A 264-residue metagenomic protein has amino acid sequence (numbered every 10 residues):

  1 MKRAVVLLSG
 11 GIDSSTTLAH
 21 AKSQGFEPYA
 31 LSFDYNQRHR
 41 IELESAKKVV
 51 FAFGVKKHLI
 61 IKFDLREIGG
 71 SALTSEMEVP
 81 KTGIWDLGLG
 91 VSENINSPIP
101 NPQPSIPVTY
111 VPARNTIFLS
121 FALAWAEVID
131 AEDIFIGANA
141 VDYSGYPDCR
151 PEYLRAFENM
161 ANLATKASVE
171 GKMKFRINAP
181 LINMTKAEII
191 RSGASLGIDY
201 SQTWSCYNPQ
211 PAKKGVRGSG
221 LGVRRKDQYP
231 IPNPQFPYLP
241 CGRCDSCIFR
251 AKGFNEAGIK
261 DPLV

Functional and structural regions predicted by a protein language model:
M1-L196, K213-K214: ATP-dependent adenylation/nucleotidyltransferase module used to activate substrates
K62, A138, W204, Q210 (+1 more regions): Short secondary-structure boundary segments
N94-N96, N101, D227-Y229, N233 (+1 more regions): Intrinsic-disorder-associated, low-complexity terminal segments enriched in Asp/Asn/His/Tyr and depleted of Lys/Arg
I134, Y207-K213, I259-V264: Charge-dense, low-complexity polyampholytic segments
L196-K213, F236-G242: Immediate flanking context of iron-sulfur cluster ligation sites
R217, R224-R225: Basic polycationic patches enriched in arginine
L239-V264: Iron-sulfur (Fe-S) cluster-binding segments and ferredoxin-like electron-carrier domains, especially [2Fe-2S]
